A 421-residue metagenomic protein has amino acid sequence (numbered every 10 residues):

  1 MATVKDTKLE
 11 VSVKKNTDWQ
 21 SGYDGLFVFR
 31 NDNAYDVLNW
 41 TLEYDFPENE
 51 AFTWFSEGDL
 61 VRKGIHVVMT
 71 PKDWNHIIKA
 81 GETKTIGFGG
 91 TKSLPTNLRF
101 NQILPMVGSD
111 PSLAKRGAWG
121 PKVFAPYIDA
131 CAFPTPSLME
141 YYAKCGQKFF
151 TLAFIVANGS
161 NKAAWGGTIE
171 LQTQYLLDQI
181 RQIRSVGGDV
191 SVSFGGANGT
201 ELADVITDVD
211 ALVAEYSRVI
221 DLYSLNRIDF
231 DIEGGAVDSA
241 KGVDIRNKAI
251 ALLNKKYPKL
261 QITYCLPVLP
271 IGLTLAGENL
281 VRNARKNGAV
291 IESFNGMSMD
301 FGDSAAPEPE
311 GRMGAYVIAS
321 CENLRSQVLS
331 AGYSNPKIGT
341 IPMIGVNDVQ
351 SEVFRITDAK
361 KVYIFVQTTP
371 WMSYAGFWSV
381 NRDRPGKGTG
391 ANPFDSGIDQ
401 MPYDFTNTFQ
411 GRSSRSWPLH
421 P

Functional and structural regions predicted by a protein language model:
A2-A143, S160, G166-E170, I180 (+6 more regions): Extracellular low-complexity, O-glycosylation-prone Ser/Thr/Pro/Gly-rich "stalks" and linkers flanking catalytic
G117-K360, N381, P385-D404, T408-S413: Chitinase-like catalytic core of GlcNAc-active glycosidases
